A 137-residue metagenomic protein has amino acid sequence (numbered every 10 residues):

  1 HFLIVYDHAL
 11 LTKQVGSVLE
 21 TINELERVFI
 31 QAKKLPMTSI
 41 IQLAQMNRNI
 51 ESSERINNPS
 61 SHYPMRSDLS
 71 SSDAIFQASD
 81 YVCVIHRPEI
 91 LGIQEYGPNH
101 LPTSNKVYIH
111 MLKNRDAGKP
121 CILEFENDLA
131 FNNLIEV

Functional and structural regions predicted by a protein language model:
H1-N105: P-loop NTPase motor core
Y81, P88-V137: Conserved P-loop NTPase
